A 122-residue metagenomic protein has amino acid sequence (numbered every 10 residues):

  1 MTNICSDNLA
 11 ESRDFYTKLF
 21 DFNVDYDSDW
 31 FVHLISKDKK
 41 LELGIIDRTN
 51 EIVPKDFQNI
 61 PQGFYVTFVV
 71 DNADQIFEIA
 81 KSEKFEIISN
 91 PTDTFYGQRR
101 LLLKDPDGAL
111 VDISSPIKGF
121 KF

Functional and structural regions predicted by a protein language model:
N3: Catalytic residues for metal-mediated phosphoryl-transfer on nucleic acids/nucleotides
S6-L9: Conserved beta-strand-loop-alpha-helix junction that forms the acyl-donor binding cleft
S12-T17, A80, G108: Conserved active-site tyrosine of GNAT-family acetyltransferases
N23-F68, F77-K104, S115-F122: Vicinal oxygen chelate
L110-I113: Short glycine-/small-residue motifs
